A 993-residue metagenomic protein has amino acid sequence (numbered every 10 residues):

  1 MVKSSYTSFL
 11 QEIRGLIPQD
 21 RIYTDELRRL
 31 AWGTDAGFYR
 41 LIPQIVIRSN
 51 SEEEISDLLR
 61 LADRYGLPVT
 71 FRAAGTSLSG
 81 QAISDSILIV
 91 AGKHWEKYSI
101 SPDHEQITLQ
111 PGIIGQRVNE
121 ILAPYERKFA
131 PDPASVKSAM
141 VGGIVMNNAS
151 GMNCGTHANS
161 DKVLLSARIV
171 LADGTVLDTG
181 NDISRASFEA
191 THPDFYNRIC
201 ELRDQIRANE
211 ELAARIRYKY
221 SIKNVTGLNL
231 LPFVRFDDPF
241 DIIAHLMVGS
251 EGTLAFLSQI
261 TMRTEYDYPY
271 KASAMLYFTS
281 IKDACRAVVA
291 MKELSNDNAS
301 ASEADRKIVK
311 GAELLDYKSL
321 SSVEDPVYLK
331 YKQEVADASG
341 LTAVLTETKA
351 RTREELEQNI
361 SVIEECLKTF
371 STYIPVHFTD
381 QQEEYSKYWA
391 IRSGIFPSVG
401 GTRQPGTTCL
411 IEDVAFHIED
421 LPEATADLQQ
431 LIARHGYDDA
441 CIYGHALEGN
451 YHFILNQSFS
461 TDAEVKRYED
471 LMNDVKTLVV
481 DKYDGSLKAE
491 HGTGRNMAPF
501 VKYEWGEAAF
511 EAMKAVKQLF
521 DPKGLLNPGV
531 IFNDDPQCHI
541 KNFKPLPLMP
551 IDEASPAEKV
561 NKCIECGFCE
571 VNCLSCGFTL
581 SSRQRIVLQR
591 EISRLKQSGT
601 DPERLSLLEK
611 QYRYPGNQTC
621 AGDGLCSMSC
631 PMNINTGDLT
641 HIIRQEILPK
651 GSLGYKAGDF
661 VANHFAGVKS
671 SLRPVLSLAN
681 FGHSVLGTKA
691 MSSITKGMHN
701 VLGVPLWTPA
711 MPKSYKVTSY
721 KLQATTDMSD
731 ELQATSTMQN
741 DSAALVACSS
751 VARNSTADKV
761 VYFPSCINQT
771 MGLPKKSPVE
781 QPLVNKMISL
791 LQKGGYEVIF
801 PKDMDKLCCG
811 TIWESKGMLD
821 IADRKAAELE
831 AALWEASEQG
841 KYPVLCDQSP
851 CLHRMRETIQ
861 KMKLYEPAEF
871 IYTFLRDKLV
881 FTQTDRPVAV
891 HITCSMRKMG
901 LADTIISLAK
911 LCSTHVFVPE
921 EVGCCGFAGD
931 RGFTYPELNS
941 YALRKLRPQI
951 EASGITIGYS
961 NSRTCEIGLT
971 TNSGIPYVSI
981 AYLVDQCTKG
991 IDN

Functional and structural regions predicted by a protein language model:
M1-R60, A74-E105, A134, H157 (+5 more regions): N-terminal flexible segment immediately upstream of the FAD-binding catalytic core in FAD-dependent oxidoreductases
I13, G37-V69, I87, A91-P133 (+4 more regions): N-terminal glycine-rich flavin-associated loop
V141-F236, F240-A301, D305-S321, A338-L345 (+2 more regions): Mobile "lid/hinge" segments at catalytic clefts and subdomain interfaces of large enzymes
I260, E265-D267, C285, N298-P405 (+5 more regions): Terminal amphipathic helices with adjacent charged low-complexity linkers/tails
D521, I551, G637-N993: Iron-sulfur cluster-binding electron-transfer modules in prokaryotic oxidoreductases
P528, F568-I592, T619-E646, R854 (+2 more regions): Iron-sulfur cluster-binding cysteine motifs and their immediate structural context in ferredoxin-like electron-transfer
F532, H539-F543, C576-Y612, N633-F660 (+1 more regions): Non-heme iron-sulfur electron-transfer modules
N542-E565, G599-G622: Ferredoxin-like iron-sulfur electron-transfer modules
